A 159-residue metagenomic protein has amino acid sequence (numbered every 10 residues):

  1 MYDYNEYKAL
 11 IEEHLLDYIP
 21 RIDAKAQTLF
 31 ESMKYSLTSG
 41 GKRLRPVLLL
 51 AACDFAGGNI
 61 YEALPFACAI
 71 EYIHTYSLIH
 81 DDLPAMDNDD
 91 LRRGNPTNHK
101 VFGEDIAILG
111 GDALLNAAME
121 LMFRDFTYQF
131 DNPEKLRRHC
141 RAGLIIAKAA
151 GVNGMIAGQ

Functional and structural regions predicted by a protein language model:
M1-Y4: Double-stranded RNA-binding/processing signature
E6-L10, L16-Q159: Mg2+-dependent prenyl diphosphate-binding active-site environment of isoprenoid biosynthetic enzymes
